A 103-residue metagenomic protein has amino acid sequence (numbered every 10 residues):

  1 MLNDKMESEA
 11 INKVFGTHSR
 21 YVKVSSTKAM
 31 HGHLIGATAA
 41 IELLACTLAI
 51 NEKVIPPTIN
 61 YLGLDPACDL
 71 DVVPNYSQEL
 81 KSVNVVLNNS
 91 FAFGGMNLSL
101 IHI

Functional and structural regions predicted by a protein language model:
M1-L100: Conserved "HGTGT" condensation-loop signature of ketosynthase/thiolase-family condensing enzymes that catalyze
